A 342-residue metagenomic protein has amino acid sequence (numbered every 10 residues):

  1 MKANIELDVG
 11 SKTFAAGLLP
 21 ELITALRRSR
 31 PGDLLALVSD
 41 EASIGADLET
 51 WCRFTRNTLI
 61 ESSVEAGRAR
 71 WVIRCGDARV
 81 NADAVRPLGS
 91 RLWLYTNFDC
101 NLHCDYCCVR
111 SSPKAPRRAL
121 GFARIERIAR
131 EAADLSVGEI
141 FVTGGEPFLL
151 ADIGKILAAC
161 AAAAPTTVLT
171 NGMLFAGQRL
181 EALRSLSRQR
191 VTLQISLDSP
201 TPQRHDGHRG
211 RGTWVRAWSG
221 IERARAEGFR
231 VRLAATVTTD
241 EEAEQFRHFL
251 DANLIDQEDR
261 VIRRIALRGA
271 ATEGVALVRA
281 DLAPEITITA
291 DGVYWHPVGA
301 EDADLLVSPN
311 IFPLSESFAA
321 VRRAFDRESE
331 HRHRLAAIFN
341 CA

Functional and structural regions predicted by a protein language model:
M1-L59, S63: Ordered, small/hydrophobic-rich secondary-structure cores
R70-W93: N-terminal [4Fe-4S]-dependent radical SAM core
V85-A123: Canonical Radical SAM [4Fe-4S] cluster-binding loop centered on the CxxxCxxC motif and its immediate flanking residues
S111-P116, T201-H208, T272: A short acidic, helix-capping loop that chelates divalent metal ions and anchors anionic groups
K114-R127, P147-S187, L197-T201, G212-R216 (+1 more regions): Canonical radical SAM enzyme core domain
R127-F148: Short Fe-S-cluster ligation motifs
E139-I140, A163, T167, V191-T192 (+2 more regions): Conserved C-terminal portion of the radical SAM core fold that forms the substrate/S-adenosylmethionine-binding
A266-A342: Accessory C-terminal segments flanking Radical SAM cores
